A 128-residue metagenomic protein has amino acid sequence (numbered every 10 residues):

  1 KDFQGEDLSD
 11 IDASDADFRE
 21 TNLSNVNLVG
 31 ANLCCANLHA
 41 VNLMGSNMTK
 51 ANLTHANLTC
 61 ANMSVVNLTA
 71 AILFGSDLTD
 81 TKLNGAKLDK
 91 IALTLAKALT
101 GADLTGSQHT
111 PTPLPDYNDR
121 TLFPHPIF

Functional and structural regions predicted by a protein language model:
K1-F128: Tandem repeat scaffolds
